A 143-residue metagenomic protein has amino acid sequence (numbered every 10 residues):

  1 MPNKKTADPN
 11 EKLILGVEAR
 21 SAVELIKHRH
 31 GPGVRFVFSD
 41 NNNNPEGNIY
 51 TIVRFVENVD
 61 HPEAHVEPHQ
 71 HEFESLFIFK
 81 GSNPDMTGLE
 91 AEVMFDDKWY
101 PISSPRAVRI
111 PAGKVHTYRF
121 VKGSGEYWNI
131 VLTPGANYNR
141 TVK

Functional and structural regions predicted by a protein language model:
M1-S21, V121-K143: Double-stranded beta-helix
M1-V66: A short, N-terminal "cap"/entry segment at the start of jelly-roll beta-barrel domains of the cupin/DSBH fold
V37, Y50-F55, S75-K80, E92 (+2 more regions): Ordered hydrophobic segments in well-structured contexts
H61-F77, T87, F95: A short beta-loop-beta micro-motif enriched in histidine and acidic residues
F77-S104, R140-K143: A short beta-strand-loop-beta hairpin characteristic of the jelly-roll/cupin
G81, D96-K98, G113, V121 (+1 more regions): Short, loop-centered acidic/histidine patches that primarily coordinate divalent metals
N83-D85, V115-H116, A136-N137: Short Gly/Pro-enriched loop/turn and capping motifs at secondary-structure junctions
P101-K122: Conserved metal-binding segment of the jelly-roll/cupin
